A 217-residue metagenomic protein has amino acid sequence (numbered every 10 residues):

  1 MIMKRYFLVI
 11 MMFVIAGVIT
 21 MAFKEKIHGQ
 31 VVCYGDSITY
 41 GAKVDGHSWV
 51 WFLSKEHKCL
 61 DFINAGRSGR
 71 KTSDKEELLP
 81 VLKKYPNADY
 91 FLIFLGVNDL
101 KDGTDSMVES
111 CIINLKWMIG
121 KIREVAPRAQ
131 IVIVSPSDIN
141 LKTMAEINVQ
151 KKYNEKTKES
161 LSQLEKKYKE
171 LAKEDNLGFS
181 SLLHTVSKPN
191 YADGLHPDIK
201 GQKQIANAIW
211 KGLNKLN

Functional and structural regions predicted by a protein language model:
M3-Y6, F13-H28: Bacterial Sec-dependent signal peptides at the C-terminal "C-region" and cleavage site
K26-C33, I38-W117, E159-S162: Conserved SGNH/GDSL esterase-like catalytic core that processes O-acyl groups on lipids and polysaccharides
N64, K75, A192-N217: Histidine-centered active-site loop/cap adjacent to the catalytic His in serine esterases/O-acetyl transfer systems
S73, D99-T104, L141-T143, S187-A192: A short acidic, helix-capping loop that chelates divalent metal ions and anchors anionic groups
K84-N87, V125-A126, L216: Glycine-rich phosphate-binding loop signature in dinucleotide/nucleotide-binding domains
F94-N98, R123-K158, H184-T185: Active-site segments of SGNH/GDSL-like serine hydrolases that catalyze O-acetyl group transfer/hydrolysis on lipids
S106-I113, K152-S160, D193-G201: Alpha-helix N-cap and loop-to-helix initiation/capping positions
L141-S181, A208: Substrate-gating cap/lid alpha-helix
